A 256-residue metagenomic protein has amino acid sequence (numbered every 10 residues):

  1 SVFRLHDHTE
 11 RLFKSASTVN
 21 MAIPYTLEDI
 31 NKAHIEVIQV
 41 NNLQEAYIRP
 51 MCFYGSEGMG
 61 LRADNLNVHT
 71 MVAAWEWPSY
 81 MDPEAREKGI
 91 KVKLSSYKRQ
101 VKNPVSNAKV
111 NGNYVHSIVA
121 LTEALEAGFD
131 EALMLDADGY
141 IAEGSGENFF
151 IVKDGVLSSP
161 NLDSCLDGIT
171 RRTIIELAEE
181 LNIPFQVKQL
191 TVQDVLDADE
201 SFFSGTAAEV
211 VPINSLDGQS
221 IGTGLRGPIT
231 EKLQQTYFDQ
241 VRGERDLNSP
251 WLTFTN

Functional and structural regions predicted by a protein language model:
S1-E36, M59-N256: Helix-start/capping segments and mature chain N-termini
E36-L43: Non-catalytic accessory segments adjacent to catalytic cores
Q44-A46, D130: Short acidic/polar active-site loop segments enriched in Thr and Asp
F53-G58: Short, internal active-site loops enriched in acidic
